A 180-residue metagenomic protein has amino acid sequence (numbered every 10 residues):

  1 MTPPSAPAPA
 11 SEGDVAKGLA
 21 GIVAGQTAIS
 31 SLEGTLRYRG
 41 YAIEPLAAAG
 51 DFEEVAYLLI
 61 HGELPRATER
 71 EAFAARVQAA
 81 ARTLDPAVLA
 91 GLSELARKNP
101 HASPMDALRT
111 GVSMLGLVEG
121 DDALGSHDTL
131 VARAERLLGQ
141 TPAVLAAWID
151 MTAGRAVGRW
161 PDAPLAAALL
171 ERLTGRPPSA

Functional and structural regions predicted by a protein language model:
T2-A180: Hydrophobic alpha-helical bundle cores within soluble ligand-binding/oligomerization subdomains
